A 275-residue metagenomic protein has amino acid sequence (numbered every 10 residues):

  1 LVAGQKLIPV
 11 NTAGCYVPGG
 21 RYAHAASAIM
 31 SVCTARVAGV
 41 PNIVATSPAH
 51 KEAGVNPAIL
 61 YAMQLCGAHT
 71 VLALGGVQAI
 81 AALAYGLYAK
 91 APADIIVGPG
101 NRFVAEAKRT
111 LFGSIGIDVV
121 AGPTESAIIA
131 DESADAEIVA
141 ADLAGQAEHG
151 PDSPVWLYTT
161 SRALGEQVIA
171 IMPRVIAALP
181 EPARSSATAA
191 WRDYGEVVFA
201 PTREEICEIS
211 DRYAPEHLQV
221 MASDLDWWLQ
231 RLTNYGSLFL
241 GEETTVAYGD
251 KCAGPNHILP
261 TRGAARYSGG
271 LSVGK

Functional and structural regions predicted by a protein language model:
V2-Y61: Conserved small-residue-rich beta-alpha loop and adjacent elements that most often cradle the phosphate/pyrophosphate
S27-A28, G54-I59, L83-G86, E106-T110 (+3 more regions): Short acidic, glycine/serine/threonine-rich loops at helix termini
P41-H50, V155-R162, V168, G241: Short internal beta-strands
H50-G54, L74-A82, L225: Short acidic loop-to-helix transition motifs that present clustered carboxylates
L65-P154: Conserved NAD(P)+-binding/catalytic subdomain of aldehyde/semialdehyde dehydrogenases
H149, L157-Y235: A glycine- and small/hydrophobic-rich beta-loop-beta segment that serves as a flexible "lid/hinge" or phosphate-binding
I209-K275: C-terminal core of ALDH-fold dehydrogenases
